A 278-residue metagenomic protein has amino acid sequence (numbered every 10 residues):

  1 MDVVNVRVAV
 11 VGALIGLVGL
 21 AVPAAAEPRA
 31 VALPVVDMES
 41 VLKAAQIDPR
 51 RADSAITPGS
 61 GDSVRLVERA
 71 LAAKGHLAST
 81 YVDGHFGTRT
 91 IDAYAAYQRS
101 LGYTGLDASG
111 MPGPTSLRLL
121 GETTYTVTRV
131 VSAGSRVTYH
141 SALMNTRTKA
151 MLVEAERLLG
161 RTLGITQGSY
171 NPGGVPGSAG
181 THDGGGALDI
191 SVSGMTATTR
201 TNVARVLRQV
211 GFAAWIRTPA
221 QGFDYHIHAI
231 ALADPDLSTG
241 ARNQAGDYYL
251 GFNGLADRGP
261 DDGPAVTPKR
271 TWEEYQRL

Functional and structural regions predicted by a protein language model:
D2-R7, V22-G84: Acidic, Ser/Thr/Pro/Gly-enriched interdomain connector segments
A9-L20: Bacterial N-terminal signal peptides
R50-S60, S79-G84, G105-A108, A133-T146 (+2 more regions): Second-shell loop/turn segments in exported
T57-A108, L120, L207: A short amphipathic alpha-helical interaction element
S79-G84, G105-M111, T162-Y170, G211-Q221: Surface-exposed patches in mature extracellular/periplasmic domains of secreted proteins
T126-L159: Active-site acidic/histidine clusters and adjacent loop/turn architecture that either coordinate catalytic ions
T138, A142, S178-A179, G194-L278: Catalytic cores and adjacent binding grooves of peptidoglycan-active enzymes
R147-G177: Extended, low-complexity, intrinsically disordered C-terminal regulatory tails of eukaryotic serine/threonine kinases
